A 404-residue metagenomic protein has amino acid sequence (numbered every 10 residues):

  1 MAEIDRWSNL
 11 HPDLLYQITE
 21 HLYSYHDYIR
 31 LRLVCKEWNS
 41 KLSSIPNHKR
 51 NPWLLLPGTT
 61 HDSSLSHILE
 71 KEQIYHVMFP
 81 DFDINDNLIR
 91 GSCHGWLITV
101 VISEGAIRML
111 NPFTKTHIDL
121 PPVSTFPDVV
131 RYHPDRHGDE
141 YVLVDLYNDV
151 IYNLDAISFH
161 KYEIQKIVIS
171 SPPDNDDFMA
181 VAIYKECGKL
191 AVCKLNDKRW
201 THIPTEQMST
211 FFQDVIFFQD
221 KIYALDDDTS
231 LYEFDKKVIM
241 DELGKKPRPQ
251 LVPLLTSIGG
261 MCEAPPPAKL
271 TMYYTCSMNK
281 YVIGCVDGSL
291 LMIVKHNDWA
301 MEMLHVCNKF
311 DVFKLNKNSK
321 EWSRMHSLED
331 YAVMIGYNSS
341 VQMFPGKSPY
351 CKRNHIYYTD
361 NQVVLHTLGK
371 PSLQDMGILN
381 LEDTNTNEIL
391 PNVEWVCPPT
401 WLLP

Functional and structural regions predicted by a protein language model:
M1-L10: CRL adaptor-proximal regions
E3-I4, H67-E70, F82, L88-G91 (+1 more regions): C-terminal closing repeat unit and adjoining cap/tail of repeat-based domains
P12, D27-P46, H61: Short helix-loop-helix/strand-helix junction enriched in hydrophobic and basic residues
S43, E70, P112, L195 (+4 more regions): Inter-blade boundary loops/turns of WD-repeat beta-propellers
R50-G58, D62-E70: An edge-strand/N-cap motif at the start of beta-rich repeat modules
D62-S66, I107-M109, L190-V192, L231-E233 (+4 more regions): Hydrophobic beta-strand positions in blades of beta-propellers and related beta-sheet-rich domains
D83-A300: A sequence/structural signal of beta-propeller blade repeats
